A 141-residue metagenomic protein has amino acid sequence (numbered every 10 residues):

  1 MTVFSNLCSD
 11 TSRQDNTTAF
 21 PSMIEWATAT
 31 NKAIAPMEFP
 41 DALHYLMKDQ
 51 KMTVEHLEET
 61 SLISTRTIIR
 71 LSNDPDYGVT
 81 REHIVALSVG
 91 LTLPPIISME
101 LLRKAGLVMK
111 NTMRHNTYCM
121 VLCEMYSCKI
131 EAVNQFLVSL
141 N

Functional and structural regions predicted by a protein language model:
T2-S12, M99-C128: Short, charged recognition helix plus adjacent turn of helix-turn-helix-like nucleic-acid-binding domains
A19-H56, K129-L140: A short, Lys/Arg-rich alpha-helix, primarily the initiator
L43, L57-E58, I68-L71: Conserved hydrophobic/aromatic packing and binding residues within compact polymer-binding modules
K48, E59, V89: Alpha-helical residues within the helix-turn-helix
E55, R66, I96: Key DNA-contact positions within bacterial/archaeal DNA-binding proteins
L62-V79, K104-G106: Recognition helix of helix-turn-helix/homeodomain-like DNA-binding domains that insert into the DNA major groove
P75-V89: Short, basic-rich loop-to-helix N-cap that marks the start of a DNA-contacting helix
